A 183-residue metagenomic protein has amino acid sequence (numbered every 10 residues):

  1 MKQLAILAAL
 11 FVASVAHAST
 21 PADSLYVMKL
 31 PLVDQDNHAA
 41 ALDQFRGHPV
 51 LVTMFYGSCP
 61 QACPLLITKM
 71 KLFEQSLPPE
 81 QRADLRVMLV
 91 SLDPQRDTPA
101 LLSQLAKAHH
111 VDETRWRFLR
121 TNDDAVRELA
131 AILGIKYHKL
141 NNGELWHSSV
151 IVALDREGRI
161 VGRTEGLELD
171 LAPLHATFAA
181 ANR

Functional and structural regions predicted by a protein language model:
M1-L4: Positively charged n-region of N-terminal signal peptides that target proteins for export
A9-A18: Hydrophobic h-region of N-terminal signal peptides that target proteins for export in Gram-negative bacteria
A18-D43, T68: N-terminal "domain-start" segment that seeds a small globular fold
V27-M28, V50, S148-S149: Short loop/turn microsegments at loop-to-beta-strand junctions
L42-M70: Short active-site neighborhood of thiol/selenol oxidoreductases, capturing the structured segment around
I67-L129: Structural microenvironment flanking redox-active thiols in thiol-disulfide oxidoreductases
W116, R127, L133-L140, W146-I151: Structural micro-motif
L140-R183: Thiol-/selenol-based redox modules, centered on thioredoxin-like and closely related oxidoreductase domains
